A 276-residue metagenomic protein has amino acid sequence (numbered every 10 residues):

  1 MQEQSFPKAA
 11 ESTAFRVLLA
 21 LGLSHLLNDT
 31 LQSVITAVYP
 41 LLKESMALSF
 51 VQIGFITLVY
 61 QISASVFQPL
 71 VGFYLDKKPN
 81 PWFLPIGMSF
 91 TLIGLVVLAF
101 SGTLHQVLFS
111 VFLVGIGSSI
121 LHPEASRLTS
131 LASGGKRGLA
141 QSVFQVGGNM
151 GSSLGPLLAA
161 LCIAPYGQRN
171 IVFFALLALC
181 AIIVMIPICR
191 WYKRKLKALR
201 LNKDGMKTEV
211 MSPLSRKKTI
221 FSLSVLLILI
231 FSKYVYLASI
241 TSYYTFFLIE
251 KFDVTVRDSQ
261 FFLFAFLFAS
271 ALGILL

Functional and structural regions predicted by a protein language model:
S33, Q61-P69, S152-S153, L267-L275: Residue-level signature of mid-helix packing/kink "hotspots" within the transmembrane helices of 12-pass Major
I35-T36, F221-A265, A271: Extracytoplasmic gate region of multi-pass secondary transporters
A47, P79, F100-H105, G134 (+1 more regions): Helix-breaking motifs and short loop linkers at transmembrane-helix boundaries and internal kinks in secondary membrane
V66-L104: Conserved MFS/SLC helix-loop-helix module at the cytosolic interface between two early adjacent transmembrane helices
S110-G147: Cytoplasmic helix-loop-helix junction between adjacent transmembrane helices in 12-TM secondary transporters
F144-K193: Helix-loop-helix hairpin linking two adjacent transmembrane segments in secondary transporters
P187-S212: Flexible cytoplasmic inter-helical loops of multi-pass small-molecule transporters
